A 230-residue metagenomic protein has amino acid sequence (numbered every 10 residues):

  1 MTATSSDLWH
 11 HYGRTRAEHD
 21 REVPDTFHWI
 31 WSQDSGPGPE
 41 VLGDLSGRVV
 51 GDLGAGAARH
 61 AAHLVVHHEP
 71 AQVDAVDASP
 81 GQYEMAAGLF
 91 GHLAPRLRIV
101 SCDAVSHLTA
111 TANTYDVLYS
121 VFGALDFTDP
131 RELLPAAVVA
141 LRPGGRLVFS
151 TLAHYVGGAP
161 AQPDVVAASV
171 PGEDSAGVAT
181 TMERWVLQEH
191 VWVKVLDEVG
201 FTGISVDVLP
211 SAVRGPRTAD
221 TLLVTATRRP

Functional and structural regions predicted by a protein language model:
M1-S46, R59-H63: Conserved class I S-adenosyl-L-methionine
G51, A57-S106: Class I SAM-dependent methyltransferase SAM/SAH-binding core
T109-L118: A short acidic, Gly/Pro-enriched loop at the edge of an enzyme's catalytic core that lines a small-molecule cofactor
R131-R146: A short glycine-rich, Lys/Arg-flanked "PGG" loop and its adjoining helix->strand segment in the class I
R146-S175: Conserved class I S-adenosyl-L-methionine
E183-G200: Short alpha-helix
V199, V213-P230: Core SAM-dependent methyltransferase catalytic element
T202-A212: Conserved S-adenosyl-L-methionine
